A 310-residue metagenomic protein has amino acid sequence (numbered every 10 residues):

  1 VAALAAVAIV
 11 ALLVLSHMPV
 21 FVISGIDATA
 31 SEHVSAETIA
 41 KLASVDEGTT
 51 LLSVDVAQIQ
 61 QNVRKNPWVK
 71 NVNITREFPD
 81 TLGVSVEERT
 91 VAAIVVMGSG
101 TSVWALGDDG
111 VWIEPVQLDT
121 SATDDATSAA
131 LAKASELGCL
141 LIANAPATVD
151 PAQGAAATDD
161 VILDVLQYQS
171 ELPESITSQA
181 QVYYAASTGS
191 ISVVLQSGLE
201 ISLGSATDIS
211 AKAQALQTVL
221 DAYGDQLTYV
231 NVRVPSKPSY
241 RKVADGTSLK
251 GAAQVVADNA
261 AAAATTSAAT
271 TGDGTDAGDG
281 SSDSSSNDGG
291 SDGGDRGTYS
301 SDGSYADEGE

Functional and structural regions predicted by a protein language model:
V1-A8, P79-E310: Charged, solvent-exposed interaction patches on well-folded alpha/beta domains that mediate macromolecular contacts
I9-V34, K41, T50-S102, L106-D109 (+2 more regions): Periplasmic polypeptide-binding modules associated with outer-membrane biogenesis and secretion
A30-P67, G138-D160, A222: Periplasmic/extracytosolic POTRA-like scaffold domains at the N-termini of outer-membrane and outer-envelope
